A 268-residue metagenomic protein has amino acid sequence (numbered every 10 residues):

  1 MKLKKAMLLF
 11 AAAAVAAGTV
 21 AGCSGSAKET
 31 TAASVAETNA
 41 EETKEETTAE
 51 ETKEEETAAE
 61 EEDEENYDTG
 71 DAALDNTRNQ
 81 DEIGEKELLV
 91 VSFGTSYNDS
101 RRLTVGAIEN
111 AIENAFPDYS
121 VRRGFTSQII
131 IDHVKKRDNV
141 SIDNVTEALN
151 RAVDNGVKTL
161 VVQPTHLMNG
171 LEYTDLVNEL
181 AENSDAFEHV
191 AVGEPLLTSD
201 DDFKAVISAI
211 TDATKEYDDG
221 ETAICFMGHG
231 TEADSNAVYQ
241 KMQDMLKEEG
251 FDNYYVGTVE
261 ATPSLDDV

Functional and structural regions predicted by a protein language model:
M1-F10: Bacterial Sec-dependent N-terminal signal peptides
A14-V20, T47, T52: Hydrophobic core
V20-A33: Bacterial lipoprotein signal-peptidase II cleavage site
T30-A58: Intrinsically disordered, low-complexity serine/threonine-rich repeat tracts
E51, E55-V268: Active-site-proximal alpha-helix that buttresses catalytic centers in soluble enzyme cores
